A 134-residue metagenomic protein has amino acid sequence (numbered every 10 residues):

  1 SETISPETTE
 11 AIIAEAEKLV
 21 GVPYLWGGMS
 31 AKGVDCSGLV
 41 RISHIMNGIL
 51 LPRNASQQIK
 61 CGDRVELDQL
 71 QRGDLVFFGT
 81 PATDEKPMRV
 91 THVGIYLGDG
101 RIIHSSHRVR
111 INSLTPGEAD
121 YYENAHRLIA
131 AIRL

Functional and structural regions predicted by a protein language model:
S1-E15, V22: Boundary regions of SH3-family modules and the immediately adjacent low-complexity/disordered segments in eukaryotic
E2-T3, E7, M29, S56 (+2 more regions): Aromatic- and glycine-rich peptidoglycan recognition patches
E10-I13, S37, G100: Extracytoplasmic/secreted envelope proteins and their assembly/folding machinery, especially bacterial periplasmic
P23-R72: Catalytic cysteine-centered active-site loop
D84-E85: Short glycine-rich, flexible loops that bind phosphorylated cofactors or substrates
